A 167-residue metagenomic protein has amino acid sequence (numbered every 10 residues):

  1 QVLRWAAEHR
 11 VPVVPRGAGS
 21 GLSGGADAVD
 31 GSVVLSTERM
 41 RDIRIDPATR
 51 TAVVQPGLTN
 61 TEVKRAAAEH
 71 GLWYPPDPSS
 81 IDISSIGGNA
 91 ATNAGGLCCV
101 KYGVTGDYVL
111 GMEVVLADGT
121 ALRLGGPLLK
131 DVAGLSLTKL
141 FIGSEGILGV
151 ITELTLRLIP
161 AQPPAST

Functional and structural regions predicted by a protein language model:
Q1-M40, P75: Glycine-rich N-terminal segment of FAD-binding domains in flavoprotein oxidoreductases, spanning the beta-loop-helix
D42-D46, A52-T167: FAD-binding subdomain of flavoenzyme oxidoreductases
